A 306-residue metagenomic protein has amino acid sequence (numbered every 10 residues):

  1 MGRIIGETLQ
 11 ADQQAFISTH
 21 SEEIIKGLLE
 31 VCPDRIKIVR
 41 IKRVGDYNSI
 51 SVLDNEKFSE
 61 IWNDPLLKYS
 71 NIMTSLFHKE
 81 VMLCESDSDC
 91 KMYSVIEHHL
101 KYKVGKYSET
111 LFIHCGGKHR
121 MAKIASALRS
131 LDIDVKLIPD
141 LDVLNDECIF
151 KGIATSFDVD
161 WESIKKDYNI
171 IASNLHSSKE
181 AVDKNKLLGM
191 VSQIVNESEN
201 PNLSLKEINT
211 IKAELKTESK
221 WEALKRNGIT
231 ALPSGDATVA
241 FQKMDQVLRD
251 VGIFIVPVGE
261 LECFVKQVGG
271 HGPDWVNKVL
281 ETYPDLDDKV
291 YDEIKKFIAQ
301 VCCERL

Functional and structural regions predicted by a protein language model:
M1-N71, D285-D288, D292-E293, A299-L306: Switch/communication elements of ASCE P-loop NTPase nucleotide-binding domains
Y69-L83, D87-L306: Acidic, Mg2+-coordinating catalytic modules of nucleic-acid enzymes
